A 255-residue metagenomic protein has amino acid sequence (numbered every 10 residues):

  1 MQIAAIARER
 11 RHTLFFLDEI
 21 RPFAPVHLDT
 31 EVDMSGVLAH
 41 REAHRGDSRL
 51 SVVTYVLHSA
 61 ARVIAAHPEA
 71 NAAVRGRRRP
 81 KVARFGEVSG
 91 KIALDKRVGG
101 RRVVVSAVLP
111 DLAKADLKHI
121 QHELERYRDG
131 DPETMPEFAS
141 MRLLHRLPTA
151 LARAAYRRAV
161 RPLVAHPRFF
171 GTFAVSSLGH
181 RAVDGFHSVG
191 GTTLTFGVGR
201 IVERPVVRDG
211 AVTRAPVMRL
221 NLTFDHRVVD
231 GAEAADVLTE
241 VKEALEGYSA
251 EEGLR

Functional and structural regions predicted by a protein language model:
M1-R255: C-terminal catalytic/motor cores of large multi-domain enzyme assemblies
